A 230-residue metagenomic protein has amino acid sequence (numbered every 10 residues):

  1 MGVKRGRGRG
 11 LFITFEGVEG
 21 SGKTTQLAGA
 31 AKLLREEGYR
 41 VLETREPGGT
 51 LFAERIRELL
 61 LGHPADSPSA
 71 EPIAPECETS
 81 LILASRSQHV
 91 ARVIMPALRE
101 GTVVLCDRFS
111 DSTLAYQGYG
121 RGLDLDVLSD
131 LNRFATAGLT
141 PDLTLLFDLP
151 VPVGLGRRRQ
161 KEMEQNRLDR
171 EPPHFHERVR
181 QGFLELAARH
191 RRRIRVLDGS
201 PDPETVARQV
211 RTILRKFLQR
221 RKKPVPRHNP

Functional and structural regions predicted by a protein language model:
G2-R5, A31, F147, P152-P230: NTP-dependent small-molecule kinase module
F12: Walker A (P-loop) ATP-phosphate-binding motif of ABC ATPase nucleotide-binding domains
F15: Hydrophobic anchor at the beta1->P-loop junction of P-loop NTPases
G20: Walker A (P-loop) phosphate-binding loop of P-loop NTPases
K23: Conserved lysine of the Walker
Q26: Hydrophobic positions on the alpha1 helix immediately C-terminal to the Walker A/P-loop
Y39-T136, Q209: ATP-dependent small-molecule kinase phosphotransfer cores that center on conserved nucleotide phosphate-binding segments
C106-R108, A137-R158: Conserved phosphate-donor/acceptor-positioning beta-strand/loop module used by diverse small-molecule
